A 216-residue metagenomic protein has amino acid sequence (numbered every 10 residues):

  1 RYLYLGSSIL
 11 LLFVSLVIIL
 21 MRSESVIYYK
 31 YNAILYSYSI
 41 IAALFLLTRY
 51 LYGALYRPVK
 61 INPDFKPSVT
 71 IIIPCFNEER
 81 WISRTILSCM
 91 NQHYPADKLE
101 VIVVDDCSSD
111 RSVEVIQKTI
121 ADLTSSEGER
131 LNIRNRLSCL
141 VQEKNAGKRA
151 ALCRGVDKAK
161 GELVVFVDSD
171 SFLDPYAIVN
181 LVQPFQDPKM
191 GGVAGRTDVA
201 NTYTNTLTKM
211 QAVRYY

Functional and structural regions predicted by a protein language model:
R1-F65: N-terminal membrane-anchoring/stem segments of glycan-assembly enzymes
L51, T124-V141, R149-A151, D157 (+1 more regions): Long helical/loop segments within the catalytic core of UDP-sugar-dependent glycosyltransferases, especially the large
L55-Y56, E78-N91: Short, well-formed alpha-helical segments that are part of the catalytic scaffolds of diverse glycosyltransferases
P67-T70, E100: Cell-envelope/extracellular polymer assembly enzymes that use nucleotide-activated donors
E78-W81, S108, K148, D174: Donor nucleotide-sugar binding loop of glycosyltransferases
L87-V141: Acidic donor-binding segment of Leloir-type glycosyltransferases
V164: Short aromatic/hydrophobic "clamp" motif used to bind/position activated sugar donors
D168-F172: The conserved acidic donor/metal-binding loop of glycosyltransferases
